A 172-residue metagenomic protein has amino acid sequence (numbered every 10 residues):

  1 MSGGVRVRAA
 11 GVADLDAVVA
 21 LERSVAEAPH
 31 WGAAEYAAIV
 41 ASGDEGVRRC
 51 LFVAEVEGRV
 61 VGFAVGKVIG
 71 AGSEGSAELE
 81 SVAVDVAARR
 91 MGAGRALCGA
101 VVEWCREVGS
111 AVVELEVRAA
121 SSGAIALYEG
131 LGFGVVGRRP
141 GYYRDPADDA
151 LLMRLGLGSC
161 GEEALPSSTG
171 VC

Functional and structural regions predicted by a protein language model:
A9-A13, A17-A87, C98-A100, W104-V108 (+2 more regions): Acetyl-CoA-dependent GNAT
D85-A87, M91, A119-A120: Active-site acidic-Proline motif in GNAT/NAT acetyltransferases
M91, R95, P140, G156-G158: Acyl-donor (CoA/ACP) binding surface of acyl/acetyltransferases
G94, C98, S121-A124, G141-P146: Short glycine/proline-centered loop/turn elements that form peptide/ligand docking sites
E114-V117, E129, G134-L151: Conserved catalytic-core motifs of GNAT/GCN5-like acyltransferases
